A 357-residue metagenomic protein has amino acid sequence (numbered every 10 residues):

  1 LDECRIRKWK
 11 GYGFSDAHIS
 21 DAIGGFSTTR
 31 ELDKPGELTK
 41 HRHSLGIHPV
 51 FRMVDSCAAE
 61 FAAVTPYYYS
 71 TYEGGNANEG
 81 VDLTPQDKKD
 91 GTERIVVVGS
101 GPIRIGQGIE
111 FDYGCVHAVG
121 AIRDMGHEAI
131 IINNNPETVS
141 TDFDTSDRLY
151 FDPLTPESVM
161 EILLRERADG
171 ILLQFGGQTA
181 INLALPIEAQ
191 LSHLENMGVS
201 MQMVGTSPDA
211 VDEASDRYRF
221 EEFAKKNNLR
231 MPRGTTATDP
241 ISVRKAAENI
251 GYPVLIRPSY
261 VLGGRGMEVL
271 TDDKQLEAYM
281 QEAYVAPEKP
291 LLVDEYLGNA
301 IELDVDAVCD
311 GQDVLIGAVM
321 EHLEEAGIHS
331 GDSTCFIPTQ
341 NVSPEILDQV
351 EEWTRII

Functional and structural regions predicted by a protein language model:
L1-K8, F14-A22, F26, L32-G36 (+1 more regions): N-terminal beta-alpha lobe that positions the nucleotide/phosphoryl donor in ATP/NTP-coupled carboxylate activation
